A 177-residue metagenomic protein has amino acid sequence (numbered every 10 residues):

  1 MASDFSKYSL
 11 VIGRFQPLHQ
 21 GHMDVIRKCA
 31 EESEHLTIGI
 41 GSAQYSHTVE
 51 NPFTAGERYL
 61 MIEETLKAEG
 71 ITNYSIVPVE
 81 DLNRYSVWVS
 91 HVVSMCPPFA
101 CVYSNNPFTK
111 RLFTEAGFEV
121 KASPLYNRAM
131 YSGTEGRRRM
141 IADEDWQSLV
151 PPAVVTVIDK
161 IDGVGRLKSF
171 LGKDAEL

Functional and structural regions predicted by a protein language model:
M1-L177: Nucleotidyltransferase catalytic core that binds NTPs
